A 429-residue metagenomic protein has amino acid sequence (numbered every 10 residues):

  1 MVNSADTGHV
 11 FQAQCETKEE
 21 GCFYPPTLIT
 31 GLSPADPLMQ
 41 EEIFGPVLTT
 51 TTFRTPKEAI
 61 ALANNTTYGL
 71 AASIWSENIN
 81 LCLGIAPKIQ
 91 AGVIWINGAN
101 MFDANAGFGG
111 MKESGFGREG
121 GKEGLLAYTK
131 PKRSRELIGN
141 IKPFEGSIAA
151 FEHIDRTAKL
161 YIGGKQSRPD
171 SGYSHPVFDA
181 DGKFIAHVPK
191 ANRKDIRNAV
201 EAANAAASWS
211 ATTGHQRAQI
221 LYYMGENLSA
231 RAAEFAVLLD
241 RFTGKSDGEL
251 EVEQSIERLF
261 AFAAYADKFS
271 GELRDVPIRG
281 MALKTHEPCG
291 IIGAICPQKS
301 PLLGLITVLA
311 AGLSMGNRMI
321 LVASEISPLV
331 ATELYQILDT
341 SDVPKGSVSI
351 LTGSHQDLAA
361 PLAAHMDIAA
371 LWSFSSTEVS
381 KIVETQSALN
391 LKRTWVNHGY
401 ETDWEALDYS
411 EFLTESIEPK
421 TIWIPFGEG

Functional and structural regions predicted by a protein language model:
V2-C15, E272: Short secondary-structure junctions
S4-A5, Y128, G164, A203 (+4 more regions): A generic structural signal for nonpolar/aromatic side chains embedded in well-ordered alpha-helices
G8, A13, N97, G163-G164: Short strand-turn-strand beta-turns centered on an Asx-Gly dipeptide
Q12-K18, I278-M281: Short, solvent-exposed loop/turn elements at beta->coil junctions and helix N-caps that rim active or binding pockets
E16, F23-E145, F178-V188, N192-E201 (+7 more regions): Conserved C-terminal structural/oligomerization subdomain of aldehyde/semialdehyde dehydrogenase
R135-M281, A311: N-terminal Rossmann-like NAD(P)+-binding subdomain of aldehyde/semialdehyde dehydrogenases
Y173, A180, A264, K268-S341: Conserved small-residue-rich beta-alpha loop and adjacent elements that most often cradle the phosphate/pyrophosphate
S300-P301, E378-S380: Short glycine-rich, flexible loops that bind phosphorylated cofactors or substrates
